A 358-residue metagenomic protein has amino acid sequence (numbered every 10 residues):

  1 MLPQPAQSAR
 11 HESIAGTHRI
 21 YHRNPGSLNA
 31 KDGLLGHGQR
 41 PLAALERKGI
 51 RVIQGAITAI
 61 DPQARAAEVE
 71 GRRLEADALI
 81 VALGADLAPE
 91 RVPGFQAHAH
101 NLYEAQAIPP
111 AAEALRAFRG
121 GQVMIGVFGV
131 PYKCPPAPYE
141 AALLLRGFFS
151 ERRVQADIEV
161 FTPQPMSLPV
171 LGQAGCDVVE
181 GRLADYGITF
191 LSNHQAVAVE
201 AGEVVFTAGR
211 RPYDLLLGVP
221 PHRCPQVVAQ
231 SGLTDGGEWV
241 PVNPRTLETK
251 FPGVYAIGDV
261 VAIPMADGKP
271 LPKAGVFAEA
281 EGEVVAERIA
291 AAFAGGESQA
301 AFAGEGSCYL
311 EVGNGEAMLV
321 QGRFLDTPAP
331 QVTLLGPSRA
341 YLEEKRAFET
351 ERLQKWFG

Functional and structural regions predicted by a protein language model:
M1-I50, G129-V170: Beta1-alpha1 glycine-rich phosphate/pyrophosphate-binding loop at the start of Rossmann-like nucleotide-binding domains
A9, A43, K48-A64, L74 (+2 more regions): A Rossmann-like FAD-binding core segment of flavoenzymes
I50-E140, G147-E151, L217: FAD-binding core/adjacent interface of flavoenzyme oxidoreductases
G71, L83-G84, A208, P220-P221 (+1 more regions): Glycine-rich, N-terminal phosphate-binding loop of Rossmann-like dinucleotide-binding domains
G94-R119, E203, P212-L215, V219-A280: FAD-site-proximal beta/loop scaffold in flavoenzymes
M166, A301-M318: Flavin (FAD/FMN) cofactor-binding core of flavoprotein oxidoreductases
I257-G304, L310: A conserved FAD-binding loop/helix module that cradles the flavin
M318-G358: C-terminal auxiliary extensions adjacent to catalytic cores
